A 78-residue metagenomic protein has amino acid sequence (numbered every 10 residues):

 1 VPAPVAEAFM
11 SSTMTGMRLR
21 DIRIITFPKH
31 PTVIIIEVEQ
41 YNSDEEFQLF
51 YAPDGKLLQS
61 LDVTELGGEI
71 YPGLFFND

Functional and structural regions predicted by a protein language model:
V1, I25, E46, F76-N77: Low-complexity, intrinsically disordered or weakly predicted helical/coil tracts enriched in serine/threonine
V1-D21, Y71, D78: Short, non-transmembrane alpha-helical segments in secretory-pathway proteins
S11-S12, S43, S60: Generic serine detector
R18-P53, L57: Exposed beta-strand-loop-beta-strand "reactive/processing" segments of non-cytosolic proteins
F50-D78: A short, surface-exposed interaction/processing loop segment used at functional sites
